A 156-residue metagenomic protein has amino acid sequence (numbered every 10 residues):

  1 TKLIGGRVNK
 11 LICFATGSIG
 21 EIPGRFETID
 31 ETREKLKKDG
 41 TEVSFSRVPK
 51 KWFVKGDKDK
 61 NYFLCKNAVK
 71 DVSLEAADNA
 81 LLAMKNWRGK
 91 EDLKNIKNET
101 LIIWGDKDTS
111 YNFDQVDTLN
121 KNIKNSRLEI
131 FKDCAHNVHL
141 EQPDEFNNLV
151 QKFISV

Functional and structural regions predicted by a protein language model:
K2-K38: Flexible "cap/lid" loop of the alpha/beta hydrolase fold
G5-G6, K97-N98, N125: Active-site acidic short loop of glycosyltransferases
E21-E27, K38-K94: Conserved alpha/beta-hydrolase catalytic His-Asp/Glu region
V48, L81, L119, F146-V150 (+1 more regions): Hydrophobic "lid"/C-terminal helical patch of Rossmann-like NAD(P)-dependent dehydrogenase/epimerase domains
I96, I102-W104, D108: Short beta-strand/loop motif that positions the catalytic acidic residue of the alpha/beta-hydrolase fold
T109-Q115: Conserved alpha/beta-hydrolase "acid-adjacent" motif
D117-S126: Active-site-adjacent alpha-helix of alpha/beta-hydrolase-fold enzymes
S126-V156: Catalytic active-site module of serine/aspartate enzymes centered on a nucleophile-bearing elbow/loop
